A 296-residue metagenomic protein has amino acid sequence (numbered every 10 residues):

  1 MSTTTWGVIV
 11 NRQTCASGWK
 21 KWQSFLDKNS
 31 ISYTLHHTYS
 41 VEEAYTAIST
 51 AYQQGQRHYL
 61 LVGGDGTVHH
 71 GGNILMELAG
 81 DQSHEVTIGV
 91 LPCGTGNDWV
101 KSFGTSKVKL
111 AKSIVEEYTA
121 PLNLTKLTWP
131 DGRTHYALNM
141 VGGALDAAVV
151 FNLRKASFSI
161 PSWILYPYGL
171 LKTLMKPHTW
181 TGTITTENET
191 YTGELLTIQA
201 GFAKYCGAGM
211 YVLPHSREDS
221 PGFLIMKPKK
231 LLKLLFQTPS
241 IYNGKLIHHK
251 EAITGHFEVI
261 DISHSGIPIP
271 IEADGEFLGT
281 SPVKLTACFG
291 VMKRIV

Functional and structural regions predicted by a protein language model:
M1-V62, N73-M76, K109, E189: ATP/NTP phosphate-donor binding region
G7-V10, S17-K20, E77-L78, Q82-L196: Catalytic core of DAGKc-family lipid kinases
V62-G64, C93: Glycine-rich beta-strand-to-loop/alpha-helix junction loops that act as flexible
T67-G71, L122: Short glycine/serine/threonine-rich phosphate/pyrophosphate-binding segments that cradle anionic phosphate groups
G142, D146, Q199-V212, F277: Glycine-rich phosphate/pyrophosphate-binding beta-alpha loops
D146-V149, T192-E194, Y205-G209, L231-L234: Short acidic/glycine-rich loop or secondary-structure boundary segments that cap or lie
S157-L165, A208-K233: Gly/Ser/Thr-rich active-site loops/lids in small-molecule metabolic enzymes that frequently grip phosphoryl groups
T186, T192, H215-E218, I225-V296: ATP/nucleoside-binding phosphotransfer catalytic cores, i.e., glycine-rich phosphate-binding loops
